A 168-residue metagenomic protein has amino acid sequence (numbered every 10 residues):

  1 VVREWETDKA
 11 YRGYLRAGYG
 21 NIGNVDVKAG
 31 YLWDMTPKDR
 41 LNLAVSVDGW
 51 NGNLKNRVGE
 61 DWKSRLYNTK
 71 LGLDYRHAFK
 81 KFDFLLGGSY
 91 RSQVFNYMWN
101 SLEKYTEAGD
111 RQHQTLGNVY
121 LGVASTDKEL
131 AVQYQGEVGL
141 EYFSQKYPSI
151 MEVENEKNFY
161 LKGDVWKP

Functional and structural regions predicted by a protein language model:
V1-W5: N-terminal periplasmic/intermembrane-space "pro-region" immediately following the signal or transit peptide
E6-L15, Y19-N56, R65-T69: Outer-membrane beta-barrel translocator/receptor signature
K9-G13, P37-L41, K80-L86, K128-G136: Outer-envelope beta-barrel architecture signal
Y14-R16, K28, G72, L85 (+3 more regions): Beta-strand secondary-structure signal
A17-Y19, L43-G49, L86-S92, G136-Y142 (+1 more regions): Transmembrane beta-barrel strands of outer-membrane/channel proteins
A29-W33, L71-H77, V119-S125, K157 (+1 more regions): Residues on the lipid-exposed face of transmembrane beta-strands in outer-membrane beta-barrel proteins
L32-D34, D61-L66, D74-K80, Q112: Short, charge-rich binding segments
W50-N53, R57-K70, L85-V132, E141-N158: Flexible loop and strand-edge segments within Gram-negative outer membrane beta-barrel domains
